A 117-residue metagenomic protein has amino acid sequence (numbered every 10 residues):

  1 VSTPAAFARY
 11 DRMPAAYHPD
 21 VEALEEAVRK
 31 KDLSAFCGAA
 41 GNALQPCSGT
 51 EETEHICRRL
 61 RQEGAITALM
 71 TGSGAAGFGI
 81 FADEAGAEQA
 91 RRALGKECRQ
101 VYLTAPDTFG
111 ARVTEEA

Functional and structural regions predicted by a protein language model:
V1-T67, A82-G95, R99-A117: Conserved, helical-rich catalytic subdomain that frames metal- and/or nucleotide-binding sites in enzyme alpha/beta
T71-A75: Glycine-rich beta-strand-to-loop/alpha-helix junction loops that act as flexible
F78-I80: Short hydrophobic/aromatic beta-strand micro-patches that form the beta-sheet surface supporting nucleotide- or nucleic
